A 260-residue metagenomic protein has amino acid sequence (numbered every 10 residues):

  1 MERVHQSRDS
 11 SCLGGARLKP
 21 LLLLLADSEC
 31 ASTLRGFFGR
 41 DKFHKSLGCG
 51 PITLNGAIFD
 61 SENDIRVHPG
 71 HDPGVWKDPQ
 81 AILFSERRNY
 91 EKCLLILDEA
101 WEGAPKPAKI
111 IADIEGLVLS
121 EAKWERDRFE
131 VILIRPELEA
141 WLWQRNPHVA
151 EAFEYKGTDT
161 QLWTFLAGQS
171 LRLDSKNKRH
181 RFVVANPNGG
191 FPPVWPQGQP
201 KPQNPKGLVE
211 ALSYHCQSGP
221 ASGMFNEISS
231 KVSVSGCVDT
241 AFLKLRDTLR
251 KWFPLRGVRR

Functional and structural regions predicted by a protein language model:
E2-R17, S32-F59, N63, K77-R260: C-terminal accessory helical subdomains adjacent to catalytic cores in phosphodiester- and nucleotide-handling enzymes
L18-L22: Extreme N-terminal starter segment of soluble prokaryotic enzymes
A26-D27: Helix N-cap/beta->alpha junction signal
P69: Flexible, glycine- and charge-enriched loops at secondary-structure boundaries
D72: N-terminal carbohydrate-binding/catalytic regions of secreted carbohydrate-active enzymes
